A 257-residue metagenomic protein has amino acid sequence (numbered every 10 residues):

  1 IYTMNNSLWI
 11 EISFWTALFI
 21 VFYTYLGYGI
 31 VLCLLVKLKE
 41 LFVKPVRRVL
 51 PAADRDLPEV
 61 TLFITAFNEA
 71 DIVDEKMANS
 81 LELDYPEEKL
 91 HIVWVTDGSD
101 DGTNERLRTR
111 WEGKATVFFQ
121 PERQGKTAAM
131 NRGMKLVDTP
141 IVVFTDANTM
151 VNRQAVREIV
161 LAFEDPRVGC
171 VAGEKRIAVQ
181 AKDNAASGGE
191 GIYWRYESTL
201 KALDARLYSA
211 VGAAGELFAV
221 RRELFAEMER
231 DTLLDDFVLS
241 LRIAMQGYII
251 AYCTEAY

Functional and structural regions predicted by a protein language model:
M4-A52: N-terminal membrane-anchoring/stem segments of glycan-assembly enzymes
P58-T61, H91, V238: Cell-envelope/extracellular polymer assembly enzymes that use nucleotide-activated donors
T61, N79, T96-E105, E122 (+1 more regions): A conserved acidic beta->alpha catalytic loop
I72-E75, K89, D101-T109, Q154: Acidic helix N-cap motif at the loop->helix transition within catalytic regions of sugar-transfer enzymes
A78-K89: Short, acidic, metal-binding catalytic loop of nucleotide-sugar glycosyltransferases
E87-W94, N104-L136, E174, S187-R195 (+2 more regions): Conserved donor nucleotide-binding strand/loop of the catalytic core
V142: Short aromatic/hydrophobic "clamp" motif used to bind/position activated sugar donors
R153-G188: Conserved donor NDP-sugar-binding/catalytic core segment of glycosyltransferases
